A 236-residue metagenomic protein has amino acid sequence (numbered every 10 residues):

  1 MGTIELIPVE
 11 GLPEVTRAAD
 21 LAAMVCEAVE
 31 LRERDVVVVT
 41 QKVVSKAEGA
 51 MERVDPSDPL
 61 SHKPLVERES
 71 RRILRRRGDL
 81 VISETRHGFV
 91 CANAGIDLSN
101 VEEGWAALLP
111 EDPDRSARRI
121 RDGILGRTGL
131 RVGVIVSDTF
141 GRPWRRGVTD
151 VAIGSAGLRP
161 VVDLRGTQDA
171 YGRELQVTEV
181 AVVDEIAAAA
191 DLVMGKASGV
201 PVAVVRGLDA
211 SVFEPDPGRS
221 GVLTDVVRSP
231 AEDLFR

Functional and structural regions predicted by a protein language model:
M1-D55: N-terminal, positively charged regions that mediate nucleic acid binding
G2-E10, M51-G104, L108, T128-R236: A structural signal for small-residue-enriched, beta-sheet-centric alpha/beta enzyme cores and oligomeric scaffold folds
A19-V29, E111-V132: Phosphate-interacting basic helix/loop segments used at nucleotide- and nucleic-acid interfaces
